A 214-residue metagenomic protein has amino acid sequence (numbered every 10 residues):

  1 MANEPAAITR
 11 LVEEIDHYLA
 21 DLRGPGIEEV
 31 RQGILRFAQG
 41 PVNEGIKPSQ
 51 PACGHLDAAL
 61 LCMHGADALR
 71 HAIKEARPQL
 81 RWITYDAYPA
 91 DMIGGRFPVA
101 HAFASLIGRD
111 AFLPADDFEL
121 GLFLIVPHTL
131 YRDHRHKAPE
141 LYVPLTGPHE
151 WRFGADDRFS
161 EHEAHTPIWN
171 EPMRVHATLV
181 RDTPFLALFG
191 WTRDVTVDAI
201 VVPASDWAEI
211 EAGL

Functional and structural regions predicted by a protein language model:
M1-N3: C-terminal non-catalytic accessory extensions
P5-D116, L214: A short, N-terminal "cap"/entry segment at the start of jelly-roll beta-barrel domains of the cupin/DSBH fold
A115-D117, L141, G154-V175: Short acidic-glycine-tyrosine-enriched beta hairpin
D117, L122-H128, R135-W151: Short, conserved beta-strand element in jelly-roll/cupin
Y131-H134, W151-R152, N170, V175-R181: Short beta-strand His + acidic residue motifs that chelate non-heme Fe in jelly-roll/DSBH and cupin folds
E140-L145, W169, D182-V201: A short hydrophobic beta-strand segment most commonly corresponding to one strand of the jelly-roll/cupin
M173-V175, E209-L214: N-terminal functional module detector in eukaryotic proteins
D198-E211: Extended, aromatic/histidine-rich regions of cofactor-dependent oxidoreductases associated with respiratory
